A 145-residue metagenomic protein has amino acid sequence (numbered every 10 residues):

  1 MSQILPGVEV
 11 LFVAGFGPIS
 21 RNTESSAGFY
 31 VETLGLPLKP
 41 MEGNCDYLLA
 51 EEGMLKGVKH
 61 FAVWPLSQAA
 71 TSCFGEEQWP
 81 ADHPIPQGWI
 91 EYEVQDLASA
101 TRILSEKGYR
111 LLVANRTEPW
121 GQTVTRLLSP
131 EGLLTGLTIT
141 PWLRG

Functional and structural regions predicted by a protein language model:
M1-A27, Q87-Y92, T138-G145: N-terminal beta-strand motif that seeds the catalytic metal site of vicinal oxygen chelate
I4, G75-A81: Short, P/G- and charge-enriched loop/turn segments at secondary-structure junctions
V10-L11, G17-Q68: Core segments of cupin and vicinal oxygen chelate
R21-E24, H83-L134: Vicinal oxygen chelate
H60, L134-L137: Short glycine-/small-residue motifs
Q68-S72, L143-G145: A short local loop/turn or secondary-structure capping micro-motif enriched for an aromatic residue
